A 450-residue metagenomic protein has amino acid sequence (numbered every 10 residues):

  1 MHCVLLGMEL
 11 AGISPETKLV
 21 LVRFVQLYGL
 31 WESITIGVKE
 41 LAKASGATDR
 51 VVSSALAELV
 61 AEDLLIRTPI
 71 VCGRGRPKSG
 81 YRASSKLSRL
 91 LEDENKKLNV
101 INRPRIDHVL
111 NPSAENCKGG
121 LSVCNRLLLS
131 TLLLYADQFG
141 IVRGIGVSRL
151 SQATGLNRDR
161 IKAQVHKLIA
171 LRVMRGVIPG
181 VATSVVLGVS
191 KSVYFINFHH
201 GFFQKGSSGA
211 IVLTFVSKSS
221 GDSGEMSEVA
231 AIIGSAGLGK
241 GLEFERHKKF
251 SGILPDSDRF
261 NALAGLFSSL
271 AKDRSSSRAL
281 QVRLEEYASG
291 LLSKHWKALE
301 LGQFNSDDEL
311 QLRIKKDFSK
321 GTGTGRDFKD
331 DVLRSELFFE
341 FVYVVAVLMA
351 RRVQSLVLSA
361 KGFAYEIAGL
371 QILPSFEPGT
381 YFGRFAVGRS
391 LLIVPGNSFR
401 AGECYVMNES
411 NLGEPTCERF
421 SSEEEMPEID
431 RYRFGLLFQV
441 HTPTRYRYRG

Functional and structural regions predicted by a protein language model:
M1-E40, A44-A47, S54, E58-I66 (+3 more regions): Short recognition helix of helix-turn-helix/winged-helix DNA-binding domains
V52, E58-V60, R67-I70, H108-T131 (+2 more regions): Electrostatic interaction modules used in gene-expression and signaling proteins
